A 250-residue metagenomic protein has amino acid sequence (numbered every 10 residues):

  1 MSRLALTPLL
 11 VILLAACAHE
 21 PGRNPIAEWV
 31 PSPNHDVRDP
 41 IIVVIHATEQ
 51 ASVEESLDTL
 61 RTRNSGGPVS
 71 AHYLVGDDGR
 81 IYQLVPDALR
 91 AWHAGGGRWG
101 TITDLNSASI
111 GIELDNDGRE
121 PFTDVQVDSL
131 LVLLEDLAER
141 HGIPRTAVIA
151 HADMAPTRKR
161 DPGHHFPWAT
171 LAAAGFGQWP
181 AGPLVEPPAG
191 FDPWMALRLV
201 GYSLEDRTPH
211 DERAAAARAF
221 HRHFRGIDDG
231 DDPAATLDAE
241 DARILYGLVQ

Functional and structural regions predicted by a protein language model:
M1-L6: Bacterial N-terminal signal peptides that target proteins for export
L14-A16: C-terminal motif of bacterial Sec signal peptides marking the signal peptidase cleavage site
A18-E20, V127-G142, R158-Q250: Cell-envelope/ECM-targeting effectors and their regulatory/trafficking segments
E20-D36, I41-I42, E49-T146: Active-site-adjacent loop/helix surface patches within enzyme catalytic domains that shape the substrate-binding cleft
R119-P121, P156-K159: Short, well-ordered, mixed-charge alpha-helical segments that flank or form enzyme active sites
I143-R158: Acidic/histidine-rich, metal-coordinating catalytic segments
